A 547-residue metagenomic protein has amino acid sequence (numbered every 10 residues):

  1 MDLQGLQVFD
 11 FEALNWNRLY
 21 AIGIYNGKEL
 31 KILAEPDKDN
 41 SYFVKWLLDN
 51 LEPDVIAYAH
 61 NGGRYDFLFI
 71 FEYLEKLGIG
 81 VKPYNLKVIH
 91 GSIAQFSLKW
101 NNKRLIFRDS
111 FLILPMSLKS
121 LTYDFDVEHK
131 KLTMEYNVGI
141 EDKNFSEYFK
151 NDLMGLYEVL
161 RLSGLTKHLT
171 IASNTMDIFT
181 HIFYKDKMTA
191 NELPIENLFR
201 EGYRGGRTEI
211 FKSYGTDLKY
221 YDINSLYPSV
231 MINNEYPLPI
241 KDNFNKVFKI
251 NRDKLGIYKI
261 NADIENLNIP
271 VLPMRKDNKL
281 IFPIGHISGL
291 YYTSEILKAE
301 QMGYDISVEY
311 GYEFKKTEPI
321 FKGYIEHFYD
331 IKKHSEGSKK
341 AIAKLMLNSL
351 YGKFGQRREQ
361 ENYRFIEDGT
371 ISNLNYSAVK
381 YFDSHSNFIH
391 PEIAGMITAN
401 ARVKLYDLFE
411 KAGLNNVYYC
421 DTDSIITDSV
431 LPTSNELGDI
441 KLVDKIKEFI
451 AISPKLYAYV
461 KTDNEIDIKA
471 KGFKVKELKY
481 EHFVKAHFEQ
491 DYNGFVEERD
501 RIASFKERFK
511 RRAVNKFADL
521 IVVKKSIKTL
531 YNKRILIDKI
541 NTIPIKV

Functional and structural regions predicted by a protein language model:
M1-V8, W16-V547: Conserved acidic
